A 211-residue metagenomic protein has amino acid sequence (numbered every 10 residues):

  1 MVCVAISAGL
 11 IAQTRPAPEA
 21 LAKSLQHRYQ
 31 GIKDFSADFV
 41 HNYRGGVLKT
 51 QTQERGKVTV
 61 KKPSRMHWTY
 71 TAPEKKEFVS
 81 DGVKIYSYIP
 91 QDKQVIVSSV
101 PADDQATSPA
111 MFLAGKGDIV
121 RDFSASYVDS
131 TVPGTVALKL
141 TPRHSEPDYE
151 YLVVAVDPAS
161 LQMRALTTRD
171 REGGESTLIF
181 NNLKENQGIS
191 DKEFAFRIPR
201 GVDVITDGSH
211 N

Functional and structural regions predicted by a protein language model:
M1-A8: Bacterial N-terminal signal peptides
G9-E54, I198-N211: N-terminal leader/targeting segments and the immediate start of mature chains
E19-A22, Q26, G82, A110 (+1 more regions): Extracytoplasmic/secreted envelope proteins and their assembly/folding machinery, especially bacterial periplasmic
Y29, A106-V120: Short, solvent-exposed helix-to-loop capping segments enriched in aromatics
I32-S36, Q53-R55, K61-P63, P73 (+6 more regions): Extracytoplasmic
K57-T107, S176-T177: An acidic-aromatic
I96, D118-H210: Gly/Pro-enriched, hydrophobic low-complexity segments that function as extracytoplasmic propeptides/linkers
